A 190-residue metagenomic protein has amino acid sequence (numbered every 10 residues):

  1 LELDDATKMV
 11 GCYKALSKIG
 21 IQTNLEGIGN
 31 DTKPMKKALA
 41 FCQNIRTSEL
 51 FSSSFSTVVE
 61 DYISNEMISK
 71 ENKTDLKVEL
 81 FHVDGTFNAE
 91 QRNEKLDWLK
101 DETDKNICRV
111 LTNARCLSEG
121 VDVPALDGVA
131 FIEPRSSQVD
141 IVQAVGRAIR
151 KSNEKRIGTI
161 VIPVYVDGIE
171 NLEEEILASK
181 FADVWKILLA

Functional and structural regions predicted by a protein language model:
L1-R46, S54-F55: Conserved interdomain linker/interface between the two RecA-like ATPase lobes of SF2 helicase motors
E2-D5, G29, S69, D84 (+1 more regions): Alpha-helix initiation/capping motif
Y13-L25, S53-M67, D97-E102, Y165-I169: Short regulatory "switch" loops immediately downstream of catalytic or recognition motifs within protein catalytic
G29-M35, M67-V78, K105-I107, N153-I157: Short helix-terminating capping/connector loops at secondary-structure junctions
N44-H82: Conserved helicase motor "Helicase C" RecA-like lobe of SF1/SF2 P-loop NTPases
L80-A190: Conserved RecA-like P-loop NTPase helicase motor core
